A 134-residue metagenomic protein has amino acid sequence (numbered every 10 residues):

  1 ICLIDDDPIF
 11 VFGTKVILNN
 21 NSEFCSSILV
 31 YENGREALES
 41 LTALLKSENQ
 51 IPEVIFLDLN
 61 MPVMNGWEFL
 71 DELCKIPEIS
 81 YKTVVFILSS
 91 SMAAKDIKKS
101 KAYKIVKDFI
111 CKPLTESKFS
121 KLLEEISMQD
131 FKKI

Functional and structural regions predicted by a protein language model:
I1-L18: Conserved acidic segment of CheY-like receiver
I4-D6, Y31, I55: Conserved sequence signature across two-component system core domains
V30-A43, G66: Helix N-cap/capping motif at the beta->alpha junctions
D58: Active-site residues of response regulator receiver
M61: Receiver (REC) domain active-site loop signature in two-component systems and cognate sites in sensor histidine kinases
E68, Y81-K82, F86, M92-F109: Alpha4 helix (beta4-alpha4-beta5 surface) of REC/receiver domains from two-component response regulators
P113-L123: C-terminal output helix
L123-I134: The C-terminal output helix
